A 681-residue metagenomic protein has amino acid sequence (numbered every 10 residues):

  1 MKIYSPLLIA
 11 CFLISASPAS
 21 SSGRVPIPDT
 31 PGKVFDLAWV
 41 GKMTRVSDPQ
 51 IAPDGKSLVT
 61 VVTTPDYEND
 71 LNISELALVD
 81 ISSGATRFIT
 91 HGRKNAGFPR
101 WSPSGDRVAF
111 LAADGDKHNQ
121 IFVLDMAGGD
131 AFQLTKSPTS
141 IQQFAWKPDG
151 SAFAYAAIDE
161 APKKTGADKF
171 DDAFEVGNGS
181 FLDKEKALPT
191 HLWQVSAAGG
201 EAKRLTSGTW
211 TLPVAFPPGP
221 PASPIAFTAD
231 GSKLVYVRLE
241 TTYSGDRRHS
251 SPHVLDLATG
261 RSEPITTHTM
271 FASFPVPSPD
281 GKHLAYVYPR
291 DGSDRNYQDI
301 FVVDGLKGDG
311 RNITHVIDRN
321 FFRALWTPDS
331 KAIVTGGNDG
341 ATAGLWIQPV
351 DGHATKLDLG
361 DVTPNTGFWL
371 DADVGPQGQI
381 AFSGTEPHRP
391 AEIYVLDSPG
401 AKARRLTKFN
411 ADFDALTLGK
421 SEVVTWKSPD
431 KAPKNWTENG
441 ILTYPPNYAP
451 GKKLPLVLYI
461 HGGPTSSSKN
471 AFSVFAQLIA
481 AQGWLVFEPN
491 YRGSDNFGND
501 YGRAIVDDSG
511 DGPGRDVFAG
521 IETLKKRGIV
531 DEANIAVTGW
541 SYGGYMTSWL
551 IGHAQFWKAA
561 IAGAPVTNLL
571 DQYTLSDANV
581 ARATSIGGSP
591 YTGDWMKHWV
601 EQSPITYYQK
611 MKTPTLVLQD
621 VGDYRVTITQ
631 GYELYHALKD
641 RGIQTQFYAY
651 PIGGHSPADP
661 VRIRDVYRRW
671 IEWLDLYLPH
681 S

Functional and structural regions predicted by a protein language model:
S22-F35, D70, P189-H191: Blade/loop signatures of beta-propeller domains
A38-S74: Beta-strand-rich domains and repeat architectures in extracellular enzymes and scaffolds, especially beta-propellers
D48-Q50, A154-A156, P162-T165, E185-L192 (+8 more regions): Non-catalytic accessory segments flanking enzyme active sites
Q50-S57, F98-R107, F144-A152, I225-K233 (+3 more regions): Blade-terminus and WD-like Trp-Asp/Gly-His loop motifs, strongest in beta-propeller folds
V62-E75, T90-A96, D106-F122, D130 (+12 more regions): A flexible loop/linker signature enriched in serine peptidases of the S9 family
D80-G84, D125-G129, S196-G200, D256-G260 (+3 more regions): Short loop/turn segments that connect beta-strands within beta-propeller blades
T407-A533, W540, T574-A581: Cap/lid segment of the alpha/beta-hydrolase catalytic domain
K434, E488-S681: Active-site-proximal cap/loop segments of hydrolase catalytic domains
